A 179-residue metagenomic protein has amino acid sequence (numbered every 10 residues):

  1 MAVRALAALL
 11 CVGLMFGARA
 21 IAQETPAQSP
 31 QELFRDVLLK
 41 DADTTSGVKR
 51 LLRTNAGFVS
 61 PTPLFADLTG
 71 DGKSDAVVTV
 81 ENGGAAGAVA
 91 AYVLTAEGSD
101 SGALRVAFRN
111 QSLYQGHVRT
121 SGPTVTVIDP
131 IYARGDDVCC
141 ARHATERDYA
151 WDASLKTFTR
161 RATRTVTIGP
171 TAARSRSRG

Functional and structural regions predicted by a protein language model:
A2-L6, L10-C11, G17-A42, G116-G179: Acidic, small-residue rich beta-repeat scaffolds with periodic aromatic anchors
E24-F58, S101-L113, A162: Blade-edge motifs of beta-propeller repeat domains
K49-L64, K73-G83: A detector of mature, structured extracytoplasmic domains
T54, E81-A85, G135-A141: Short consensus segments that form the blades of beta-propeller domains, in both extracellular/periplasmic
G57-L68, L113-T126: Beta-propeller blade termini
G70-V80, P123-P130: Acidic/hydrophobic-patterned starts of short beta strands in beta-sheet-rich repeat architectures
A90-T95: Short, surface-exposed beta-strand/strand-loop-strand elements in extracellular ectodomains
S99-F108, Y149-A153, T157: Surface-exposed loop/turn elements that mediate protein-protein interactions on large endomembrane-trafficking
